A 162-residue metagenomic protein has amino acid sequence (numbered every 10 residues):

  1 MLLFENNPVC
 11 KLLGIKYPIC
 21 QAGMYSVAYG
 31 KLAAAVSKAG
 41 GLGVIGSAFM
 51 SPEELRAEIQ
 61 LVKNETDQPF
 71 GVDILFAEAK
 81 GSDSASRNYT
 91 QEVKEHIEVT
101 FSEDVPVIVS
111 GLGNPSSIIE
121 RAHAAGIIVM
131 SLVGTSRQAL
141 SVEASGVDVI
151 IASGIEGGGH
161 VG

Functional and structural regions predicted by a protein language model:
M1-G162: Active-site entrance/lid segments in N-terminal catalytic domains of soluble metabolic enzymes
